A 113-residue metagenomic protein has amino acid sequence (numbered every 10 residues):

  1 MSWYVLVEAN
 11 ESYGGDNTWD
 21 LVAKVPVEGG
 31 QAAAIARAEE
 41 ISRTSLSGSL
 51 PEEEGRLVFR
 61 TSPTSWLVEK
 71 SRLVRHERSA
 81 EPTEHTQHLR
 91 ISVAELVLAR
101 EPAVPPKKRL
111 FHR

Functional and structural regions predicted by a protein language model:
M1, V5-V7, V27, I41 (+1 more regions): Generic hydrophobic secondary-structure signal
M1-A23: Short aromatic-glycine-(Arg/Gly/Cys) micro-motifs in beta-strand/loop hairpins
N10-S12, G30, L73, L96: Generic structural motif
A23-P26, G55-L57: Hydrophobic/aromatic beta-strand elements that line small-molecule binding cavities or substrate pockets in beta-rich
E28-E52: A short, charged, amphipathic alpha-helix used as a generic interaction element across diverse proteins
T44-R113: Short, mixed-charge low-complexity intrinsically disordered segments
